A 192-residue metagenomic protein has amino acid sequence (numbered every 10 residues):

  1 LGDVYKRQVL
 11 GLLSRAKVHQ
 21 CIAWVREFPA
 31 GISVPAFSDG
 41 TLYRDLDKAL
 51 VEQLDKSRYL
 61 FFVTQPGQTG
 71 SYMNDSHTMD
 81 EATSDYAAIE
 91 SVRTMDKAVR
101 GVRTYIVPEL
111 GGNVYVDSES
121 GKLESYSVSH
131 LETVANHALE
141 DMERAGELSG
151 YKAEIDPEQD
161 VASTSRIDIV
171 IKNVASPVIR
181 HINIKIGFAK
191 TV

Functional and structural regions predicted by a protein language model:
L1-G2, L139: Generic hydrophobic/packing signal
D3-V116, D156: A glycine- and small-residue-enriched flexible loop/hinge signal that marks low-structured segments
P66-S71, R93, K97-V192: Subunit-assembly interface segments of extracellular/virion macromolecular structures
